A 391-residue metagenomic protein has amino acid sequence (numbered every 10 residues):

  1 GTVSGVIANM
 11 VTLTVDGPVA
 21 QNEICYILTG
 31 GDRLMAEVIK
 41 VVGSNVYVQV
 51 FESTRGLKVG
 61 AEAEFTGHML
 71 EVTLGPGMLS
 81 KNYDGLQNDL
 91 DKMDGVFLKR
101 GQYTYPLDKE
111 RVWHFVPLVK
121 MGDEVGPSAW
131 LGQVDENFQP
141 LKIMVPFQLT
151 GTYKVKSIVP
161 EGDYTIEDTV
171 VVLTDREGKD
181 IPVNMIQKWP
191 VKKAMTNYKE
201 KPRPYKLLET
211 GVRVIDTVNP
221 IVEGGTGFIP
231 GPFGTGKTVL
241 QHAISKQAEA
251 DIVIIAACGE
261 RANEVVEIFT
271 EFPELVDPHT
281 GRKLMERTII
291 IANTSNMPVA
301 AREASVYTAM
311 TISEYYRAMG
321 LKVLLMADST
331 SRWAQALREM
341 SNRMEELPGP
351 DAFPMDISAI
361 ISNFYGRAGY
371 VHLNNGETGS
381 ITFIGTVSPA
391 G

Functional and structural regions predicted by a protein language model:
G1-K92, V96-K99: N-terminal accessory targeting/assembly segments
A8, L34, G43-V46, H68 (+4 more regions): Metallocofactor- and cofactor-centric catalytic cores in central/energy metabolism, strongly enriched
T12, Q133, S329-W333: Residues immediately C-terminal
D16, G30, H68-M69, Q87 (+4 more regions): Short, surface-exposed secondary-structure boundary micro-motifs
I39-N45, P76-Q87, F138-G162, I181-M195: Short, compositionally biased
V50, R55, H114-E124, V155-D163: Short histidine-centered loop motifs in beta-beta connectors
M93-E136, K142-Q148, T165-T226, L240-A243 (+2 more regions): P-loop NTPase nucleotide-binding/switch module
T217-V218, G224-G391: P-loop NTPase catalytic core
